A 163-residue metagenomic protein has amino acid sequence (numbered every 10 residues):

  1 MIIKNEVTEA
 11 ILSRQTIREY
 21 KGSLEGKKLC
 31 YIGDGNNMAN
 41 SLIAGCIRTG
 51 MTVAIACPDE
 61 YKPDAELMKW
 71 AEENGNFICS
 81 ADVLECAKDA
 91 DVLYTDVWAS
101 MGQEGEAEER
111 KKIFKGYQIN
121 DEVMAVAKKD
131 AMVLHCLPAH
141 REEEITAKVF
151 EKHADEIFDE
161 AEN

Functional and structural regions predicted by a protein language model:
M1, V53-I55, A154-D159: Short hydrophobic/aromatic-enriched beta-strand-loop microsegments
M1-N5, P58-Y61, A161-N163: Short, acidic/turn-prone active-site loops that include or flank metal/cofactor- and phosphate-binding residues
M1-R18, R141: Phosphate/diphosphate ligand-binding glycine-rich loop within oxidoreductases
Q15-T16, W70-N74, F150-K152: Short, hinge-like loop/turn segments at secondary-structure boundaries
E19-Y20, N163: A charged, well-structured terminal subsegment
K21-T95: Glycine-rich phosphate/diphosphate-binding loop of Rossmann-like nucleotide-binding domains
E72-A147: Rossmann-like adenosine-cofactor binding region
E144-E162: Short, electropositive alpha-helical surface patch
